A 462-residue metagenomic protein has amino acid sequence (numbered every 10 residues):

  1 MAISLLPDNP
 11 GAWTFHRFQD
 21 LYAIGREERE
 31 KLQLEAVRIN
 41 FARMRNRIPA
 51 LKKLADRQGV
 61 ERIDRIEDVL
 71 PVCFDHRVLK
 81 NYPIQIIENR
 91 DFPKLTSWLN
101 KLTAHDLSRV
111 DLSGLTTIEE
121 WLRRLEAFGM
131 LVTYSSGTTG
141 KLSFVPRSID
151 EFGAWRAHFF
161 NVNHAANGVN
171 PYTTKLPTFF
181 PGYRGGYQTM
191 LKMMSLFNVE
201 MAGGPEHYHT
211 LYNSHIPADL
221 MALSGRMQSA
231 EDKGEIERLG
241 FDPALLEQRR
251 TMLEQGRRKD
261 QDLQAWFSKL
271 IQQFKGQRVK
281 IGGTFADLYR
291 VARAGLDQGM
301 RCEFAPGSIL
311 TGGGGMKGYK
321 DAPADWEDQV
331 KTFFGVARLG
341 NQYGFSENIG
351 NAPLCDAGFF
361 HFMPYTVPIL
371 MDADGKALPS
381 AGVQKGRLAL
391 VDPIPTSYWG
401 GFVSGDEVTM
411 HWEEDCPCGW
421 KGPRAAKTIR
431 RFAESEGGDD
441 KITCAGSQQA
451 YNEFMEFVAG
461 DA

Functional and structural regions predicted by a protein language model:
M1-Y134, K141-M193, E200-L253, D260-G282 (+2 more regions): Nucleotide 5′-phosphate-binding alpha/beta core
V132-L142, F285, F345-N348, S404: Ser/Thr-glycine-rich phosphate-binding loops at phosphate-binding pockets of nucleotides, nucleotide cofactors
S148-D150, M193-E200, Q298, W326 (+2 more regions): Short secondary-structure boundary/capping segments
F152, G186-Q188, L288, G318-Y319 (+1 more regions): Alpha-helix N-cap/loop-to-helix initiation residues
R184-Q188, G282-R290, S346-N348: Gly/Ser/Thr-rich loops at beta-strand to alpha-helix junctions that form or flank small-molecule/cofactor-binding
F197-L211, M300-A305, T332-G340: Structural alpha-beta junctions
Q277, R293-L296, F304-S308, G313-D415: Conserved AMP-binding/adenylate-forming
A389-A462: Conserved ATP-binding/catalytic segment of the ANL
